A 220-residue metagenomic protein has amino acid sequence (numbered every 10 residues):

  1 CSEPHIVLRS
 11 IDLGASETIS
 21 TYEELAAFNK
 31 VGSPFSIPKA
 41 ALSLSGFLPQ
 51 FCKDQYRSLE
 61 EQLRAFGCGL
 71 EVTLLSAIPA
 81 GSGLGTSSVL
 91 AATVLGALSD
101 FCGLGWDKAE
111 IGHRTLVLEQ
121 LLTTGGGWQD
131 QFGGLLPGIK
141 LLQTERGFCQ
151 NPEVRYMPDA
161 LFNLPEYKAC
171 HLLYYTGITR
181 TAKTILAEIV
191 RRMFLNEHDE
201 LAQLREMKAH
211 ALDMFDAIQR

Functional and structural regions predicted by a protein language model:
C1-R64, L75, S82, H113-G125 (+1 more regions): C-terminal nucleotide
G83-L104: DPxDG-like acidic metal-binding loop motif
D100-L118: Contiguous, small/hydrophobic- and glycine-enriched helical/loop subdomains that border and often "cap" functional
